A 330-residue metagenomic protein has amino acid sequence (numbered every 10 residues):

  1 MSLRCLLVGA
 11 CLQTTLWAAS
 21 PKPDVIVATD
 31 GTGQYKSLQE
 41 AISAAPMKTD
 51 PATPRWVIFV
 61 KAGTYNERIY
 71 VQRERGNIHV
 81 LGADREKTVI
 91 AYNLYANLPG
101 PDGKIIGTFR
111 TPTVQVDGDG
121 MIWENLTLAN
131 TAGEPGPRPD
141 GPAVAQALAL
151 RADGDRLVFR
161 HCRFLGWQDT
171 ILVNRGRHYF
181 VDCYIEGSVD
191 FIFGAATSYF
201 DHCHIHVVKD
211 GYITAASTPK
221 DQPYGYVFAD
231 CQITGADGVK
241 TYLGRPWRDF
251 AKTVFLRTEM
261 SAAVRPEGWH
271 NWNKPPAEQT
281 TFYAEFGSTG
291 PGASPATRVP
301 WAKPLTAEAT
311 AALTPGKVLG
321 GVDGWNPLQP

Functional and structural regions predicted by a protein language model:
C5-T15: Bacterial N-terminal signal peptides
S20-P330: Sequence-level preference for short, compositionally simple segments enriched in small aliphatic or small polar residues
